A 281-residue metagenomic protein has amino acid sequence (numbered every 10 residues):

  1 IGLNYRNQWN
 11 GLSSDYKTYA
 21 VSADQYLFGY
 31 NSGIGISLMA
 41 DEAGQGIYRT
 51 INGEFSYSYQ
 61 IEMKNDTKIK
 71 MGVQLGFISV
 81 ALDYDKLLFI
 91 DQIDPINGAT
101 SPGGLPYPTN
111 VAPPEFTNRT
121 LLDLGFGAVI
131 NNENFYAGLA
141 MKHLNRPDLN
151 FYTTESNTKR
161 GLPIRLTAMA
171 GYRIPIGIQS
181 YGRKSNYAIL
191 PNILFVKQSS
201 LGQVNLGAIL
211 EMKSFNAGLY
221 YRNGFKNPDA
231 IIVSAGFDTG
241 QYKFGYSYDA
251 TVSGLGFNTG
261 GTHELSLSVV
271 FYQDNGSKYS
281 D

Functional and structural regions predicted by a protein language model:
I1-D281: Subset of outer-membrane beta-barrel
